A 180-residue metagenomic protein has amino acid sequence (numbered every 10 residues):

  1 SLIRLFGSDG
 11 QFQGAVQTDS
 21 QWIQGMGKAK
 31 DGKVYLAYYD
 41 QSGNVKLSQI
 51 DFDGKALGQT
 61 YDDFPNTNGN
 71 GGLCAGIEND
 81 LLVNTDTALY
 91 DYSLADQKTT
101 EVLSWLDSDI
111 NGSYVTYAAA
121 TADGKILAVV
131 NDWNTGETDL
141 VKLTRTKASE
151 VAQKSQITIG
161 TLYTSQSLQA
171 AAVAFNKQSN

Functional and structural regions predicted by a protein language model:
L2-R4, S42-Q49, D86-S93, N134-K142: Structural motif
F6-Q11, D51-K55, L94-Q97: Short loop/turn segments that connect beta-strands within beta-propeller blades
Q11-Q17, A56-F64, T100-D109: A short beta-strand motif characteristic of beta-propeller blades
T18-D31, P65-E78, I110-T121: Repeated scaffold domains used in trafficking and secretory/extracellular systems, primarily beta-propellers
L36-Y38, V83, A128: Residue position within the beta-strands of beta-propeller blades
V115-V151: Blade-level signature of beta-propeller repeat domains, shared across WD40, Kelch, NHL, RCC1 and BNR/Asp-box propellers
Q153-S165, N180: Short, well-ordered beta-strand elements
A171-N180: Short alpha-helix C-terminal cap/hinge motif
